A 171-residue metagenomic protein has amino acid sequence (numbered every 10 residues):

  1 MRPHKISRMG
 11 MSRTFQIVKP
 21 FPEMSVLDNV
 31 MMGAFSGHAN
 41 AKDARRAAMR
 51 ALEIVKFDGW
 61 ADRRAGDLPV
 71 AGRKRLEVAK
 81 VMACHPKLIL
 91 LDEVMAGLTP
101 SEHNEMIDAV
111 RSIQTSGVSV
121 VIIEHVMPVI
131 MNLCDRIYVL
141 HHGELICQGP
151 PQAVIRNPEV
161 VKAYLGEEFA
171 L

Functional and structural regions predicted by a protein language model:
M1-L171: Glycine-rich phosphate-binding loops of nucleotide-dependent enzymes
